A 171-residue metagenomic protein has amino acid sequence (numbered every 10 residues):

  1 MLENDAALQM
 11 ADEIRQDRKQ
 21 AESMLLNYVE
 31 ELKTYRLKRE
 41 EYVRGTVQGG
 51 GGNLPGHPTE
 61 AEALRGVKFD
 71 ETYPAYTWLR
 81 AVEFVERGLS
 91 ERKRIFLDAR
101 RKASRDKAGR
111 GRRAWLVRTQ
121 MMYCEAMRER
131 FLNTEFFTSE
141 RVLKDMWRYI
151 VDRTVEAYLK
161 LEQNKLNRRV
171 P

Functional and structural regions predicted by a protein language model:
M1-G88, L159-P171: N-terminal interaction/assembly modules
D17, E71, R112, F136-S139: Residue-level recognition of alpha-helical structural elements
S23, T77-R80, F84, E91-F96 (+3 more regions): Short, well-structured alpha-helical interface segments that form or flank functional binding sites
A61, G111-A114, R118, R130-F137: Short, charged low-complexity intrinsically disordered segments located at boundaries of structured domains
G88-M121: Short amphipathic alpha helix immediately N-terminal
C124-L161: DNA-recognition helix of helix-turn-helix
